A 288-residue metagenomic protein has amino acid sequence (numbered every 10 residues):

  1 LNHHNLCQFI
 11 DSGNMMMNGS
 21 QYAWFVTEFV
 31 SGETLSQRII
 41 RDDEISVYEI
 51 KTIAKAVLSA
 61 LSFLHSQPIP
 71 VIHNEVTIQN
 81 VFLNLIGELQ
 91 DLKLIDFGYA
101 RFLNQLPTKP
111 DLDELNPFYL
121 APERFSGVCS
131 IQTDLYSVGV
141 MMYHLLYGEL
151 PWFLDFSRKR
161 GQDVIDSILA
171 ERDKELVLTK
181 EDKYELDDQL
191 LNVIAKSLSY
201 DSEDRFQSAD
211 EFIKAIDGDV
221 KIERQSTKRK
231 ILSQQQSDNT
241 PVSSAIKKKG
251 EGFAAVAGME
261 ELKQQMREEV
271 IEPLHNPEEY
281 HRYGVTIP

Functional and structural regions predicted by a protein language model:
Q8-Q21: Short beta-strand micro-motifs within the conserved protein kinase catalytic domain, predominantly in the N-lobe
N18-T34: Conserved short submotifs of the Hanks-type protein kinase catalytic core that shape the nucleotide-binding pocket
I53-A54: Activation segment signature within eukaryotic-like protein kinase domains
H65-N84: Catalytic-loop of the protein kinase fold
K109-E123: Conserved activation segment of eukaryotic-like protein kinases, specifically the C-terminal portion of the activation
D134: Conserved catalytic-loop aspartate of Hanks-type protein kinases
R205: Conserved HRD-motif arginine in the catalytic loop of eukaryotic-like protein kinases
